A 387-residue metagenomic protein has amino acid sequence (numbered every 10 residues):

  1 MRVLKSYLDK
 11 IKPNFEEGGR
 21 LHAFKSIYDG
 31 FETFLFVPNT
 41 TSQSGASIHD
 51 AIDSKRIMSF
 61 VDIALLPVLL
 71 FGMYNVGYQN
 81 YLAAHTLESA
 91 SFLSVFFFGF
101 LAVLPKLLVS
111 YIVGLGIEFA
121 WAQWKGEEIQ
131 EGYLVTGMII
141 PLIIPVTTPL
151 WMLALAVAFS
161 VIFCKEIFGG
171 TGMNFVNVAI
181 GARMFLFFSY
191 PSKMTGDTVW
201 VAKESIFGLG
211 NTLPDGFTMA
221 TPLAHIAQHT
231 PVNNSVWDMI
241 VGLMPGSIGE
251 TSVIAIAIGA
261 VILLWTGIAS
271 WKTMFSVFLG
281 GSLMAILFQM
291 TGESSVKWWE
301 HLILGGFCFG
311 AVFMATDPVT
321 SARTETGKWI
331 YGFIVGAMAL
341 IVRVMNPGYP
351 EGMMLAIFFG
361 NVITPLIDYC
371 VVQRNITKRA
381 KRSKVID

Functional and structural regions predicted by a protein language model:
M1-L107: N-terminal signal-anchor module of multipass membrane proteins
S42-I48, G114-K125, I162-G172, I258-T266 (+1 more regions): C-terminal ends of transmembrane helices
S59-L69, P105-V109, L155-A156, G249-L263: Hydrophobic alpha-helical transmembrane segments
F96-S110, T147-A156, M239-V253, S295-F307: Structural signature of hydrophobic alpha-helical transmembrane segments
V113-E118, Y133-L142, V157-C164, A255-I262 (+3 more regions): Hydrophobic, membrane-inserted alpha-helices
E128-L209: Membrane-interface helix-loop-helix junctions at boundaries between adjacent transmembrane segments
A154, F175-A179, W298-G306, K328 (+1 more regions): Loop-to-transmembrane alpha-helix initiation sites
G172-A257: Long hydrophobic alpha-helical segments that form multi-pass transmembrane helix bundles in integral membrane proteins
